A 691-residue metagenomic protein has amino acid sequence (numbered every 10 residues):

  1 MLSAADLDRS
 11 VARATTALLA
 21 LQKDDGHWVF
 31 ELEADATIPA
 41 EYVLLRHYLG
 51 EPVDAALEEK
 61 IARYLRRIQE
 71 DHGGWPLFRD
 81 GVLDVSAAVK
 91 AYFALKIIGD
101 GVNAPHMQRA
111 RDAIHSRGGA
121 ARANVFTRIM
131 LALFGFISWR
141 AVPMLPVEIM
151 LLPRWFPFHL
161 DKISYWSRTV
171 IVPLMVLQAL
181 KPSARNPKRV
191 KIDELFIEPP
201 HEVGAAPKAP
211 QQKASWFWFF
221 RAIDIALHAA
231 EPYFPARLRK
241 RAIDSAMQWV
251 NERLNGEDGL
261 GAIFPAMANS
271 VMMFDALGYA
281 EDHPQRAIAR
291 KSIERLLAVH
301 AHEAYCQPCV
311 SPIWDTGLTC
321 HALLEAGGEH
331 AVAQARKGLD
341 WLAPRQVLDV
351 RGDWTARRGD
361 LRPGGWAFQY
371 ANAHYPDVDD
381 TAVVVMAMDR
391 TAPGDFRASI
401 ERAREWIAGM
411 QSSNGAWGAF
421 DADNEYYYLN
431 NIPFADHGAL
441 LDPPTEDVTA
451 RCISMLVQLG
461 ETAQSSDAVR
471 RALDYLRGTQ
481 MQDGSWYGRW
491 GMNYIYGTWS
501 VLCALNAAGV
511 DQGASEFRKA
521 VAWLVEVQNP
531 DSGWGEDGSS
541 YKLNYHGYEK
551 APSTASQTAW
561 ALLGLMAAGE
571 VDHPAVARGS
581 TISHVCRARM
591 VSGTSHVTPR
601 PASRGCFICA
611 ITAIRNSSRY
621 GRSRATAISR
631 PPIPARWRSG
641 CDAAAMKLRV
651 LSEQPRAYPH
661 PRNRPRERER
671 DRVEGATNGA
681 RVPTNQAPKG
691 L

Functional and structural regions predicted by a protein language model:
M1-L651: Preference for long, amphipathic alpha-helical scaffolds in soluble/luminal domains and all-alpha bundles
L648, Q686-A687: Short, low-complexity polar/charged micro-motifs in intrinsically disordered terminal tails
Q654, Y658-H660, Q686: Low-complexity, intrinsically disordered or signal/transmembrane-proximal segments
E669-R670: Glycine-biased, low-complexity coil/linker segments
